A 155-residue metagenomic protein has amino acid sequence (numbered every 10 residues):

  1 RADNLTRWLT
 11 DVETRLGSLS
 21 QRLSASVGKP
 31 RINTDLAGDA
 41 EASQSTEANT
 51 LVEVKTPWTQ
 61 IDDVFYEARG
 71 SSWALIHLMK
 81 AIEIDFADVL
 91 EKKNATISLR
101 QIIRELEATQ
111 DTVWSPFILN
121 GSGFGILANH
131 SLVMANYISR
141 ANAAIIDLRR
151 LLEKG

Functional and structural regions predicted by a protein language model:
R1-I103: Extended amphipathic alpha-helical interaction segments
D63-Y66, S72-G155: A cross-kingdom marker for long, charged
